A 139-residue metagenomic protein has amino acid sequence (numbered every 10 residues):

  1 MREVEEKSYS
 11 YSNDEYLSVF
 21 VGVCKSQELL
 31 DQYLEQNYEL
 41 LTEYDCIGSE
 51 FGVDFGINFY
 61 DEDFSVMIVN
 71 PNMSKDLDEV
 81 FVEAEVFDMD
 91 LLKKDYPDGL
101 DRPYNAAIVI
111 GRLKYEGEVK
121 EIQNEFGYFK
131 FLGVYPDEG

Functional and structural regions predicted by a protein language model:
M1-E35: Short, extreme N-terminal segment that most often corresponds to the first beta-strand
L40, Y44-G139: Low-complexity intrinsically disordered segments
